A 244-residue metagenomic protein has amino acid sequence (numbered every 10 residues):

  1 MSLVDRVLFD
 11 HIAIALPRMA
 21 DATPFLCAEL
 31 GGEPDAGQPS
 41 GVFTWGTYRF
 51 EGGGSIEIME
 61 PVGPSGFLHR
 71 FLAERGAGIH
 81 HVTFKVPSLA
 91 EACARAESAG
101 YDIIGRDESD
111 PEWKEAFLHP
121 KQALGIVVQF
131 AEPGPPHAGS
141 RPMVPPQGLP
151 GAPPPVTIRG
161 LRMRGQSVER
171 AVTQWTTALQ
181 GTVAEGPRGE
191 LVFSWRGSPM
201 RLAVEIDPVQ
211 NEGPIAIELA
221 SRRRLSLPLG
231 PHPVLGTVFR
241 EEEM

Functional and structural regions predicted by a protein language model:
M1-T23, A77-F84, P133-T173, I217: N-terminal beta-strand motif that seeds the catalytic metal site of vicinal oxygen chelate
S2-L3, I56, C93-G160, A184-Q210 (+1 more regions): Vicinal oxygen chelate
S2-P61: An N-terminus-focused feature that recognizes amino-terminal "leader" regions
M19-E33, A90-A99, S167-T182: Amphipathic alpha-helical segments
S40-T44, G78, D110-K114: Short acidic/glycine-enriched loop/turn segments that link adjacent beta-strands
W45-T47, T83, E115-F117: Conserved hydrophobic/aromatic beta-strand scaffold that supports enzyme active sites
I56-F67, G76-P87: Long, hydrophobic/aromatic-enriched structural stretches that serve as scaffold segments
L72: Donor-sugar nucleotide-binding helix/loop cap in glycosyltransferases
